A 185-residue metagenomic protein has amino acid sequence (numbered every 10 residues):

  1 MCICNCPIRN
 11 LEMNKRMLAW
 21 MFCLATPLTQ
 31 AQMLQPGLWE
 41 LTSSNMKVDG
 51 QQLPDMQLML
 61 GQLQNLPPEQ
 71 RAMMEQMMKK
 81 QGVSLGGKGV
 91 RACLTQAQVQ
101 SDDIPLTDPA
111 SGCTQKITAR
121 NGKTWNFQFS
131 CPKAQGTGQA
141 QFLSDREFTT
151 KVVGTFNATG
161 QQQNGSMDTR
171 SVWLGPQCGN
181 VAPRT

Functional and structural regions predicted by a protein language model:
M1-E12: Short, Lys/Arg-enriched N-terminal segments with co-localized hydrophobic residues within the first ~10-30 amino acids
L11, M17-L18, C93: Small/flexible residues
M17-A25: Sec-dependent N-terminal signal peptides
P27-A31: Sec/Tat signal peptide C-region and signal peptidase I cleavage site
Q32-T185: Subset-of-secretome marker
